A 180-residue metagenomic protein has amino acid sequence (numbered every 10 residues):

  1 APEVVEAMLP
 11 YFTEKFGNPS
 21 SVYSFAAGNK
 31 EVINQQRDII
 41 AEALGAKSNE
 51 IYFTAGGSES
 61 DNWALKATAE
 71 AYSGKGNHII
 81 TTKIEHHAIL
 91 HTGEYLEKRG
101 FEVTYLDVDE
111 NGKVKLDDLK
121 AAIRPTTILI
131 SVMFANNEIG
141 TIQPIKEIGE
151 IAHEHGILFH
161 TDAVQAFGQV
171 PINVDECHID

Functional and structural regions predicted by a protein language model:
A1-D180: Pyridoxal 5′-phosphate
